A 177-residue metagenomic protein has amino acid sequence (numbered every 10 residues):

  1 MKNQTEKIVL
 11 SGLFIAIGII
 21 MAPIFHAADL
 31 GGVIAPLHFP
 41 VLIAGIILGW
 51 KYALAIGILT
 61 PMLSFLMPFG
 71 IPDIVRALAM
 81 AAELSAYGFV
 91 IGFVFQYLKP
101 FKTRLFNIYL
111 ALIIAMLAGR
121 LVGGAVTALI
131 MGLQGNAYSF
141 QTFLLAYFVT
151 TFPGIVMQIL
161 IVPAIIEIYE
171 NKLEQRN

Functional and structural regions predicted by a protein language model:
M1-I47, K51-Y52: Hydrophobic transmembrane alpha-helices
I8-L13, F39, I43, A53-I58 (+4 more regions): Hydrophobic alpha-helical transmembrane segments
I19-P36, L59-V94, M131: Interfacial aromatic-anchored transmembrane helix boundaries in multi-pass membrane proteins
A27-G31, P36, F69-L78, F101-N177: Membrane-embedded alpha-helical hairpins and interfacial helices in multi-pass inner-membrane proteins
G45, Y87-Q96, V162, I166: Hydrophobic transmembrane alpha-helices
I47-L48, L98, Q134: A broad structural signal for alpha-helix termini and local helix breaks/kinks
